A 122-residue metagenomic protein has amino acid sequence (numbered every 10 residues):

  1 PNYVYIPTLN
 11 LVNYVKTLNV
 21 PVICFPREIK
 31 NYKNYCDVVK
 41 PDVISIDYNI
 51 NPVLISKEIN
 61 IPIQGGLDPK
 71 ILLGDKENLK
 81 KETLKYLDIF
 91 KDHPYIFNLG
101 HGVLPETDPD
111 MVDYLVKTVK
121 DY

Functional and structural regions predicted by a protein language model:
P1-Y122: Active-site loop segments of alpha/beta catalytic cores
